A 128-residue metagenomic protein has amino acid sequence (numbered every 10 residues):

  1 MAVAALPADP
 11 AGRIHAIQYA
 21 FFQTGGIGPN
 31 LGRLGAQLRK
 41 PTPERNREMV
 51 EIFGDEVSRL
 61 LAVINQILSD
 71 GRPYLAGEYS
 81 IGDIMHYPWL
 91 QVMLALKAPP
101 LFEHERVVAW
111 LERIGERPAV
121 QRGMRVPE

Functional and structural regions predicted by a protein language model:
M1, D70-G71, R117: Structured helix-beta-strand junction loops
M1-D9: Helix-loop segments that flank and shape redox-cofactor active sites
A2, G35-K40, V126-E128: Short linear capping/connector segments at secondary-structure termini
D9-P10, E103: Acidic/polar helix N-cap motif
P10-R13, G54: Short, solvent-exposed loop/helix junctions and linker helices that flank or host conserved functional motifs
Y19-R113: GST-like fold's C-terminal all-alpha helical module
R106-E128: Long hydrophobic alpha-helical segments typical of transmembrane helices together with their membrane-interfacial
